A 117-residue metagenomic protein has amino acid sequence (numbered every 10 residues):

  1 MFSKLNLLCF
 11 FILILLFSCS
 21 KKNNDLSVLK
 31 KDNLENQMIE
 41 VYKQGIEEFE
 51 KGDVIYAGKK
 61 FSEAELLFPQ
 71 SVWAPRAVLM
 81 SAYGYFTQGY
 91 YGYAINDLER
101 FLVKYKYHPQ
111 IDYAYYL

Functional and structural regions predicted by a protein language model:
F17-Q37: Bacterial Sec signal peptide processing site at the extreme N-terminus
L67-A74, L102-D112: Short solvent-exposed coil/turn linkers within tandem alpha-helical repeat scaffolds
